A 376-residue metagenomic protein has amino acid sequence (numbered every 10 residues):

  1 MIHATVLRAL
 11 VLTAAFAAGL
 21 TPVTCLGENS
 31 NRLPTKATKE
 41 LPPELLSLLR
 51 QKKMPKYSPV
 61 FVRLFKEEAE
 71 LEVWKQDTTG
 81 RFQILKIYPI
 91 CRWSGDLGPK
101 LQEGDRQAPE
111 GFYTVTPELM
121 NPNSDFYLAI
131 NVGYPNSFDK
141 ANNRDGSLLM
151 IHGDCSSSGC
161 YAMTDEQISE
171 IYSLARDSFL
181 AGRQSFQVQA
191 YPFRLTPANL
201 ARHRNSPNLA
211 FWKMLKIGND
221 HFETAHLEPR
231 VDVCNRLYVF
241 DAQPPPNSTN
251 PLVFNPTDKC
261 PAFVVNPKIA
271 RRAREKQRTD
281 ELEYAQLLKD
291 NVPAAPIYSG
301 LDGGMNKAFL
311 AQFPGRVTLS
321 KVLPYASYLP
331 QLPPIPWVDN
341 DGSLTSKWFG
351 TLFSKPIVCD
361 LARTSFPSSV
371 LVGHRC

Functional and structural regions predicted by a protein language model:
M1-V11: Bacterial N-terminal signal peptides that target proteins for export
A9-G19: Bacterial N-terminal signal peptides
C25-Q76, I87: N-terminal accessory segments that precede or flank the first globular/catalytic domain
E28, G104-P261: Exported/periplasmic cell-wall-interacting domains
P43-F61, V73-K75, R92-E103, E110-T116 (+3 more regions): N-terminal post-signal-peptidase region of extra-cytosolic proteins
D77-W93: Short Gly/aromatic-enriched secondary-structure transition segments
T196-C376: Low-complexity, Gly/Ser/Thr/Pro-rich intrinsically disordered linker/tail segments
